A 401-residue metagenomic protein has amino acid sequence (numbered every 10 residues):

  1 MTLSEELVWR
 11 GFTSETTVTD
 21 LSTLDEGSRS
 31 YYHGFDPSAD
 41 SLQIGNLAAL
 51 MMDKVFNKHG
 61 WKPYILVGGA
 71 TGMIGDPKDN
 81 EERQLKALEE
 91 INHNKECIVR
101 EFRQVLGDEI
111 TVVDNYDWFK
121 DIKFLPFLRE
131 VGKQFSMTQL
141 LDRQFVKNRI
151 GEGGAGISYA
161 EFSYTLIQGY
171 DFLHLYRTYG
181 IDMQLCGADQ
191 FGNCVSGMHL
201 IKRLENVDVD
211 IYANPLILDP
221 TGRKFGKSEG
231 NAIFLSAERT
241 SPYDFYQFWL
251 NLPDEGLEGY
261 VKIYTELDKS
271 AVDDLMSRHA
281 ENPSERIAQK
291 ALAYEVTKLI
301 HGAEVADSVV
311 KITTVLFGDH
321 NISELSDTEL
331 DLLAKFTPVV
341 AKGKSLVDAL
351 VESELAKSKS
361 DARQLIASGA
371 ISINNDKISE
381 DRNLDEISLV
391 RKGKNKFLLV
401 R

Functional and structural regions predicted by a protein language model:
M1-Q190, C194-M198, L204-D210, R223 (+1 more regions): NTP-dependent nucleotidyl-transfer catalytic core
I201-R401: Conserved nucleotide- and phosphate/pyrophosphate-binding catalytic cores in adenylate/nucleotidyl-handling enzymes
